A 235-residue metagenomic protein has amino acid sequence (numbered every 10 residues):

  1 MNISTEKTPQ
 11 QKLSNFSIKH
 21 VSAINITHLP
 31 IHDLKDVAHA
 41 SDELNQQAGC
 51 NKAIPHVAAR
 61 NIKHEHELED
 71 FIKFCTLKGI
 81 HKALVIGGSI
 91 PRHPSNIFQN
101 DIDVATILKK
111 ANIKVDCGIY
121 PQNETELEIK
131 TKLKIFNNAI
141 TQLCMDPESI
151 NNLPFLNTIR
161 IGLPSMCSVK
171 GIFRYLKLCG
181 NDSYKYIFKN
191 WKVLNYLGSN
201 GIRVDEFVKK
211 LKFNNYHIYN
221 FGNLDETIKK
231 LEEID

Functional and structural regions predicted by a protein language model:
M1-F16, V21, L84-P91, S95-Q122 (+3 more regions): Active-site pocket-lining/capping segments in soluble small-molecule metabolic enzymes
Q11-K19, P30-A48: Glycine-rich, positively charged N-terminal anion/phosphate-binding segment
S17, T76, T131-K134, K209: Non-catalytic positions within long, well-ordered alpha-helices that form the structural scaffold/packing of enzyme
V21, C50, I80, F136-N137 (+1 more regions): A structural motif
S22-H39, A59, V85-F98, N137-N151 (+1 more regions): Glycine-rich, proline-tolerant flexible connector loops at the mouths of alpha/beta enzymes
I24, P55, C75, K132-I135 (+2 more regions): Conserved, mostly hydrophobic/aromatic
R60-F74, N96-Q99: Glycine-rich anion/phosphate-binding loops
D103, Q122-K134, M145-S149: Active-site glycine-rich loop that binds ribose-phosphate moieties when present
